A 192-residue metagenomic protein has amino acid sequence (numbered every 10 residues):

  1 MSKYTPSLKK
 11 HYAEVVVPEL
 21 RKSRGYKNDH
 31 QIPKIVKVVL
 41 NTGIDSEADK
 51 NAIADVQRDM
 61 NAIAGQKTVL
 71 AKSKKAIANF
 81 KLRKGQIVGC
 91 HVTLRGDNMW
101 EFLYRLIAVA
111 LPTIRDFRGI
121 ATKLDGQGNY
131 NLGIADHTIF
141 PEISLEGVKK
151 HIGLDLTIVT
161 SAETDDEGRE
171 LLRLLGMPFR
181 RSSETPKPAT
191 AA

Functional and structural regions predicted by a protein language model:
M1-A192: Ribosome-associated RNA-binding proteins
